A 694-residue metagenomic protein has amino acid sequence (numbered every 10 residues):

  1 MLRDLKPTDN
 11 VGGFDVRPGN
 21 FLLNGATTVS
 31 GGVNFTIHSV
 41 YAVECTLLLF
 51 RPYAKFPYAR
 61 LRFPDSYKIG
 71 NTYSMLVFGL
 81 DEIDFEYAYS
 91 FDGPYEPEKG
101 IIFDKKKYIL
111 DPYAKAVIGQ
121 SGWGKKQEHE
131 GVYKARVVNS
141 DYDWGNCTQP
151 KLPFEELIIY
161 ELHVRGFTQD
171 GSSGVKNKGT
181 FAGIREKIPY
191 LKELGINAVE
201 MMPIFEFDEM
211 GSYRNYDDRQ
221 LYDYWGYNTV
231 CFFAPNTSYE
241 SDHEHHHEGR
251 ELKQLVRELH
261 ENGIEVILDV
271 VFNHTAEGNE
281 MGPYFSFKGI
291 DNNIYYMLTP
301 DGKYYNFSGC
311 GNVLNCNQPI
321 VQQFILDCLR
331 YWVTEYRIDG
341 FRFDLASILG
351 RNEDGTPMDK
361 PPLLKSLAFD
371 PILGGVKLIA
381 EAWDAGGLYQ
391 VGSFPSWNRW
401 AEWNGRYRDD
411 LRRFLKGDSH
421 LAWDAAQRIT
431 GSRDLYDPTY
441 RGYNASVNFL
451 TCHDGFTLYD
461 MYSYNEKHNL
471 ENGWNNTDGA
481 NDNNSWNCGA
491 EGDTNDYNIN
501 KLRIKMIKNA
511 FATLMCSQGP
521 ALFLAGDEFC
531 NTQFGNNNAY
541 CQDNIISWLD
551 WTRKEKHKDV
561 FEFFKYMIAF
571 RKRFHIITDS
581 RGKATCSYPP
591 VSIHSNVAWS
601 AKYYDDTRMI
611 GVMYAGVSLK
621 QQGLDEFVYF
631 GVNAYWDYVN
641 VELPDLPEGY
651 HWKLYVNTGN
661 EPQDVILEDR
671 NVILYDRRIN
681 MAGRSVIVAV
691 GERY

Functional and structural regions predicted by a protein language model:
M1-Y160, R165, E186, L191 (+3 more regions): Carbohydrate-interacting/catalytic domains
L48, E98-F103, G171-V175, P203 (+6 more regions): Short, solvent-exposed loop/turn and secondary-structure capping segments
Y87, F91-N146, E209-T229, M281-K303 (+1 more regions): Core domains of carbohydrate- and sulfate-ester-processing enzymes
A114-V117, R337, E353-D354, D359-A525 (+8 more regions): Conserved alpha/beta catalytic core and glycan-binding cleft of carbohydrate-active enzymes
I158-Y160, V199, V266-L268, F341 (+2 more regions): Hydrophobic faces of well-ordered beta-strands that scaffold small-molecule active sites in alpha/beta enzyme cores
H163-A182, E186-I338, L345-F369, L435: Substrate-binding/active-site clefts of carbohydrate-active enzymes
G171-R185, Y464-N469, Q663-Y675: Short, polar loop/linker segments at the starts of domains and inter-domain junctions
M202-E209, V270-N279, L345-G350, A380-G386 (+2 more regions): Short, solvent-exposed turn/loop segments enriched in Gly/Ser/Thr/Pro and often Arg
